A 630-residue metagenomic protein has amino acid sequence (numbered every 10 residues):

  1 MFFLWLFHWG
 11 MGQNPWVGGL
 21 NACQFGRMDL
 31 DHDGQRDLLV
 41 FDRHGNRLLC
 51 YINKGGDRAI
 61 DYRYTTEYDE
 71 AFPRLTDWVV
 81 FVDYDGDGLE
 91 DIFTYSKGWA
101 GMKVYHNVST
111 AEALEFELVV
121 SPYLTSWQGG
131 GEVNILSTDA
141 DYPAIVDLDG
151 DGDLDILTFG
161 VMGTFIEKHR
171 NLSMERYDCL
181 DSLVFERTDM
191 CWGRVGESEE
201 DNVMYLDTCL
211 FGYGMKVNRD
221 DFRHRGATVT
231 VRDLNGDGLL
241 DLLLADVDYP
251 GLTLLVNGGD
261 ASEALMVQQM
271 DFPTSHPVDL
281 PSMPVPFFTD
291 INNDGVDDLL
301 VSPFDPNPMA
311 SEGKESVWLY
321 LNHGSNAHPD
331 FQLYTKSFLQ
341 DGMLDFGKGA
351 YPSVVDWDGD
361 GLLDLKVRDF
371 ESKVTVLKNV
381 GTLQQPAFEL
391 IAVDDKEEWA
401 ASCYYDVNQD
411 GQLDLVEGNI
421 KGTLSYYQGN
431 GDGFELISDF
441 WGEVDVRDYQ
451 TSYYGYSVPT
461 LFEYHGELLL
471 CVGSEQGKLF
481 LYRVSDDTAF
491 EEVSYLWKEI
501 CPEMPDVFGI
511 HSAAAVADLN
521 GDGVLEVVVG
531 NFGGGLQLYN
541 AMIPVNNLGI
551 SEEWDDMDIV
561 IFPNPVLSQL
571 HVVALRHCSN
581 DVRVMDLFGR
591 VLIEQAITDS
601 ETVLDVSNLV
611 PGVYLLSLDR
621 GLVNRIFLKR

Functional and structural regions predicted by a protein language model:
M1-I550, R630: Beta-propeller-forming repeat regions
A541-F562, S568: Residue-level detector of functionally pivotal "anchor" positions at catalytic/ligand-binding pockets or at interdomain
L567, V610-P611: Surface-exposed loops/turns
L575-N580, G621: Short proline/glycine-enriched turn/loop motifs at strand-loop junctions of beta-rich domains
M585-L592, Y614: Short, glycine-anchored, charge-dense loop/turn motifs used at functional sites
E594-D599: Short beta-strand segments within Ig-like beta-sandwich modules, predominantly Fibronectin type-III
T602-L604: Short strand-edge motifs at loop-to-beta-strand transitions and within beta-strands of extracellular beta-rich domains
P611-R630: C-terminal tail/sorting-segment detector
